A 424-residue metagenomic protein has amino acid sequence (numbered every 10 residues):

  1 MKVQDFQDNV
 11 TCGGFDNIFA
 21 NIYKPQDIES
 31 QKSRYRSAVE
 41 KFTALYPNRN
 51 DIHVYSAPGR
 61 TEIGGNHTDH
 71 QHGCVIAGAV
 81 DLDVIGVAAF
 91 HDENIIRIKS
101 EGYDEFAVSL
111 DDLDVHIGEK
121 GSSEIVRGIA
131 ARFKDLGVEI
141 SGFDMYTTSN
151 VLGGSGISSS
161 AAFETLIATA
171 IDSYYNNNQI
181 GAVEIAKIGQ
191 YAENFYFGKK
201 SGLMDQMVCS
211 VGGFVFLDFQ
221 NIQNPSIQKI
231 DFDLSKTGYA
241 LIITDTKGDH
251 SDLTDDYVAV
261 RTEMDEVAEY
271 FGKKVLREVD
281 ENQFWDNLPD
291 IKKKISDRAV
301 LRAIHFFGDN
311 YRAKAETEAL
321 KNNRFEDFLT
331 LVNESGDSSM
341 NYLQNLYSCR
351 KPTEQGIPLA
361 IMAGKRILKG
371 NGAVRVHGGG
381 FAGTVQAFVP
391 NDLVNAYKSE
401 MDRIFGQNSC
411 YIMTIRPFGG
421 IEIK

Functional and structural regions predicted by a protein language model:
M1-R60, I85, A89-I117, F216-R375 (+1 more regions): C-terminal nucleotide
C74-E93, V211: Structural signature of FAD isoalloxazine-binding scaffolds in flavoprotein oxidoreductases
A79-D81, I157-N177, V389: DPxDG-like acidic metal-binding loop motif
R97-K99, G142-T148, Q179-Y191, L329-E334 (+1 more regions): Beta-strand segments within the central parallel beta-sheet cores of soluble alpha/beta enzyme folds
A130-V151: Glycine- and acidic-rich phosphate- and metal-coordinating loops
D135-G142, I171-I185, N391-I404: Phosphate-handling active-site elements
N177-S226, S335, I361-I367, V374-H377: Alpha/beta catalytic cores of group-transfer enzymes, especially the acyltransferase/condensing modules of polyketide
